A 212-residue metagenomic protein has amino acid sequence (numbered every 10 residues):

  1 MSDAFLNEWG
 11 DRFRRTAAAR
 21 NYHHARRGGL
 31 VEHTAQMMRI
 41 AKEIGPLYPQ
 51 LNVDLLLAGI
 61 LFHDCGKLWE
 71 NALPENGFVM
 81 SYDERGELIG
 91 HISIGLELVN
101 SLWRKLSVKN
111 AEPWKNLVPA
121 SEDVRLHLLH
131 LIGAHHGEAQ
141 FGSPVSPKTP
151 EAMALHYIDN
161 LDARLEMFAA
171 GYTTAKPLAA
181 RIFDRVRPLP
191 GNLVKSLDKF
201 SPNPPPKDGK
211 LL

Functional and structural regions predicted by a protein language model:
M1-R15: Non-catalytic interface/linker regions that flank or bridge core catalytic/transmembrane domains
G10, A19, R27-G28, R85 (+6 more regions): Generic secondary-structure boundary/loop-capping signal
D11-H33, N76-D83: Active-site flanking loop/helix segments enriched in acidic
E32, E43-P177: Divalent metal-dependent catalytic cores for phosphoryl transfer on phosphate-bearing substrates
K148-L212: Acidic, carboxylate-rich catalytic segments that either coordinate divalent cations
